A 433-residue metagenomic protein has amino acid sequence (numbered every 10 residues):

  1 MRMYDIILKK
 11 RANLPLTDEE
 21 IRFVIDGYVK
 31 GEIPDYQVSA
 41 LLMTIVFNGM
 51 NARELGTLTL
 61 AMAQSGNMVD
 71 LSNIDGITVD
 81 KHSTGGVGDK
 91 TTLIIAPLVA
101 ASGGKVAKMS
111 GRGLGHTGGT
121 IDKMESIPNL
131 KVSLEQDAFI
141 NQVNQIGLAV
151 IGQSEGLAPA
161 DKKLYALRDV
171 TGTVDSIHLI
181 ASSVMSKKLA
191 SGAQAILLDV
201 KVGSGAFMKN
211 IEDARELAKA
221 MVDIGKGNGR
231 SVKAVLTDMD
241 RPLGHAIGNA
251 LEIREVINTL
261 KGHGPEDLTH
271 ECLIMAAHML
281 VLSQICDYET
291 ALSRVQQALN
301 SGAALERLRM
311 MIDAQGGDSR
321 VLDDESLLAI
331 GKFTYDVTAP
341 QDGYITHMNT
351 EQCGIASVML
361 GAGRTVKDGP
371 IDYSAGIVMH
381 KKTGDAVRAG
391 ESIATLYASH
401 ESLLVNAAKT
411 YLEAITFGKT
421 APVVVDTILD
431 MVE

Functional and structural regions predicted by a protein language model:
M1-G88, R307-A314, D318, V432-E433: Acidic, glycine/proline-rich low-complexity segments that act as flexible tails and inter-domain linkers
M3-D5, T120, D161-D169, V202: Gly-rich Lys/Arg/Thr-decorated short loops/hinges at beta-loop-alpha junctions or inter-strand turns that position
D5, K10, P15-T17, Y28 (+6 more regions): Well-ordered secondary-structure scaffolds
F47, L93-A107, K187-G192, G227-N228 (+1 more regions): Alpha-helix C-terminal capping segments
I77-A100, G104-H116: Glycine/serine-rich anion-binding loops at beta->alpha junctions that coordinate negatively charged ligand groups
M109, V143, I151-S154, D199-G203 (+1 more regions): Short beta-strand segments
K123-A149, K219-G225, G229: A glycine-rich helix N-cap at a beta->alpha junction
N144-A193: Phosphate/diphosphate-binding glycine-rich loops and adjacent basic-rich segments that engage nucleotide
